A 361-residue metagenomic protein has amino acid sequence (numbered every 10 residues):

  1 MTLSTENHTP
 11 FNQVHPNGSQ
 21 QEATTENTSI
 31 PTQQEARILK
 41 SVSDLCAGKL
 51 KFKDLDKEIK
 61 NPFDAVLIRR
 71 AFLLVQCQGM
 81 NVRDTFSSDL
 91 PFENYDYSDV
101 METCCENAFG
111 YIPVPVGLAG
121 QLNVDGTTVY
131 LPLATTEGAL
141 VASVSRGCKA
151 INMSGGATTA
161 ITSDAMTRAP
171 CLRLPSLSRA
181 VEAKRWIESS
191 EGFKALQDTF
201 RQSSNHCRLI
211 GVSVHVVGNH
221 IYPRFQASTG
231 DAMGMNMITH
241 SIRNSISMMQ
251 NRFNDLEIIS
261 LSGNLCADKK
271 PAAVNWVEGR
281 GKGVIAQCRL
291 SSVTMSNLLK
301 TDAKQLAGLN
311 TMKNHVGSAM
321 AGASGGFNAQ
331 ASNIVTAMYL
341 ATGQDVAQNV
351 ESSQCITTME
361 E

Functional and structural regions predicted by a protein language model:
M1-G138, S143-S145, A150, S163: Acidic/polar, glycine-rich intrinsically disordered N-terminal extensions of enzymes
I30, N61, A65, D89 (+10 more regions): Catalytic cores of large soluble enzymes that bind and process phosphate-bearing ligands
D44, K57, V75, R185-W186 (+5 more regions): Charged/polar, solvent-exposed surface patches and flexible loops
I68, F72, V100, E182 (+3 more regions): Exposed alpha-helical structural elements
L74, A119-N123, Y130-P132, C171-R173 (+6 more regions): Structured core elements
A108, P115, V124, S145 (+4 more regions): Short glycine/serine/threonine-biased micro-segments
G110-P113, G117-G218, P223-Q226: Small-residue-rich
D231-E361: Glycine-rich anion/phosphate-binding loop at the beta-strand->alpha-helix junction
